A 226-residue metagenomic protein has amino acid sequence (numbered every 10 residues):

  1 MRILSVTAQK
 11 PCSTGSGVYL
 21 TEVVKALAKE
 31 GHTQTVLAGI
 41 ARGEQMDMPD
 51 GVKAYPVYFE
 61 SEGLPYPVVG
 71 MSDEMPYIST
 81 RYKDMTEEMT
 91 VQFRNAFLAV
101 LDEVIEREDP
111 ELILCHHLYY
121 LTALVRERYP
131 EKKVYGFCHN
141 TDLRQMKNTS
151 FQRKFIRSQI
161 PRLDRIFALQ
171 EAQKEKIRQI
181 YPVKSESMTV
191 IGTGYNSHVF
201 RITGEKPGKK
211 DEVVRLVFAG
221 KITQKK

Functional and structural regions predicted by a protein language model:
M1-Y58, E108: N-terminal subdomain of nucleotide-sugar transferases
V6-A8, L169, F218-G220: Short hydrophobic "strand-cap" motifs at the C-terminus of beta-strands
S13, S197, T223-K226: A short, basic/aromatic alpha-helical/loop segment that forms part of the nucleotidyl-sugar donor-binding site
G39-R107: A conserved catalytic-core segment of Leloir-type glycosyltransferases
L112-C115, V125-Q145: Active-site proximal beta-strand in glycosyltransferases
T149-I166: Membrane-proximal helix-turn-helix segments that form the acceptor-binding/catalytic region of lipid-linked
A172, G194: Carbohydrate-associated surface elements
G208-K226: Conserved donor-binding/catalytic core segment of Leloir-type glycosyltransferases
